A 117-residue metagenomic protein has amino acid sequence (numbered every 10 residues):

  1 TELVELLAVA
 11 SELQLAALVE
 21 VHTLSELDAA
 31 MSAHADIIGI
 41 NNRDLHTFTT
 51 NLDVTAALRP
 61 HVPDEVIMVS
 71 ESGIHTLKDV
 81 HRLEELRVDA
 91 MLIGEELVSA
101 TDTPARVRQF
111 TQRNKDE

Functional and structural regions predicted by a protein language model:
T1, G39-F48, L86-R106: Glycine-rich phosphate-binding active-site loops on the catalytic face of alpha/beta enzymes
T1-D53, P60-E65: Conserved anion-binding
A16, P63-V66, R87, K115-E117: A general structural signal for short secondary-structure boundary/capping elements
H22-A33, S70, I74-I93, V107-F110: Catalytic cores of alpha/beta
T50-D53, D79, D102-T103: Short capping/connector residues at structural and topological boundaries
T55, R59, V66-V69, T76 (+1 more regions): Catalytic alpha/beta core domains of metabolic enzymes, predominantly
A57-H61, E84, S99-E117: C-terminal helical cap(s) of enzyme catalytic domains, especially alpha/beta-barrels
